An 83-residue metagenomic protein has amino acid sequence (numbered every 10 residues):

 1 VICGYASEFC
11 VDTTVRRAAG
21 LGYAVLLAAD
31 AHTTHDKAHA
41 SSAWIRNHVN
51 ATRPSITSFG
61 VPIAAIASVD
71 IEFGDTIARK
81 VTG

Functional and structural regions predicted by a protein language model:
V1-G83: Active-site-adjacent betaalpha module
